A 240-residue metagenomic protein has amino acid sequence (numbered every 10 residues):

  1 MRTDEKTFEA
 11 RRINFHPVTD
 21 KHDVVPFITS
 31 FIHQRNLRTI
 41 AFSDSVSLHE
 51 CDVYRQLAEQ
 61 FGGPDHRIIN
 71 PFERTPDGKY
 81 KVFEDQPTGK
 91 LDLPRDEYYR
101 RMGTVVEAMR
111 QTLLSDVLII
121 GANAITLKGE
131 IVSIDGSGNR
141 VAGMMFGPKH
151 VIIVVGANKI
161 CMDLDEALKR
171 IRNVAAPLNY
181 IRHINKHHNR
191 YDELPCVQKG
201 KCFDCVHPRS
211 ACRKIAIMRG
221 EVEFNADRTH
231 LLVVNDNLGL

Functional and structural regions predicted by a protein language model:
M1-I120: N-terminal active-site beta-alpha-beta segment that forms phosphate/nucleotide-binding and substrate-recognition loops
V105, T112-L240: Conserved phosphate- and dinucleotide-binding cores of soluble alpha/beta proteins, encompassing both enzyme active
